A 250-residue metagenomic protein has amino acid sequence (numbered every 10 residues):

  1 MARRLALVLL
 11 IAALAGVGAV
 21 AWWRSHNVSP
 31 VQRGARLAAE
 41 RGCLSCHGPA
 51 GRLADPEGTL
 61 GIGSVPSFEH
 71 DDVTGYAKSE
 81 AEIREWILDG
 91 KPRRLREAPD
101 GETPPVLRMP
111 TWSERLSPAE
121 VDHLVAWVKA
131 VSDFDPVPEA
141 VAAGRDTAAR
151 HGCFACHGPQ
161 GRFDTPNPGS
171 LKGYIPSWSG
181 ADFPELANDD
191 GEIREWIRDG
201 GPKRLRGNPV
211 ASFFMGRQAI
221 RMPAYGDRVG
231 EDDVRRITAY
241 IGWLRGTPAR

Functional and structural regions predicted by a protein language model:
M1-R36, D232, W243-R250: N-terminal export/targeting leaders of redox proteins
G18-A39, A54, V73-Y76, A126-A149 (+2 more regions): Electrostatic cytochrome c docking/interface patches
V31-L44, R115, A142-F154, P168 (+2 more regions): Sequence context surrounding c-type heme c attachment/ligation sites in exported
A35-V65: Short extracytoplasmic
E40-A50, L124, G144, R150-Q160 (+4 more regions): The canonical Cys-X-X-Cys-His
P49, V141-E185: Conserved small-residue-rich
R52-L53, R93-L95, A130-V141, R162-N167 (+3 more regions): Inter-heme linker and motif-flanking segments adjacent to c-type heme-binding CXXCH motifs in c-type cytochromes
L60-P118, L124, V128, S170-G242: Extracytoplasmic electron-transfer domains, predominantly the class I c-type cytochrome c fold
